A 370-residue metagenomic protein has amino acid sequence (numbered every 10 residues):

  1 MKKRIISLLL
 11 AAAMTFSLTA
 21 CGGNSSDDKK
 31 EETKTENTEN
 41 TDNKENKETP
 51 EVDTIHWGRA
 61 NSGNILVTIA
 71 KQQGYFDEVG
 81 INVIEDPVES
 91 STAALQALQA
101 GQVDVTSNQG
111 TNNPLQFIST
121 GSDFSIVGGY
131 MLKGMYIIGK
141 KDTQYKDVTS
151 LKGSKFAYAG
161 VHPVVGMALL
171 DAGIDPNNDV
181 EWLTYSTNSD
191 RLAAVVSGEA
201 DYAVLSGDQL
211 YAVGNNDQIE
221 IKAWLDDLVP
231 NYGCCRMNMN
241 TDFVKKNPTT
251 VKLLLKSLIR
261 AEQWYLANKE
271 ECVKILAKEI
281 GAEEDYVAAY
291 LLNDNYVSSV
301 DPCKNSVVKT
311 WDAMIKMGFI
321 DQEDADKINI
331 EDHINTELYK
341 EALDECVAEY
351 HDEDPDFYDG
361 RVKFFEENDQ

Functional and structural regions predicted by a protein language model:
L18-E39: Bacterial lipoprotein signal-peptidase II cleavage site
P50, Q116-V127, P176, A212-D226: Ligand-binding "clamshell"
P50-G74, E78, Y136-K140, Q144 (+3 more regions): Bilobed "Venus flytrap"/periplasmic-binding protein-like clamshell domains and structurally analogous long
I81-I84, Q99-G110, T120-F124, S154-A157 (+2 more regions): Alpha-to-beta junction loops
N82-S90, S107-Q109, P176-T187: Short beta-strand-to-loop elements that line the ligand-binding cleft of bilobed periplasmic-binding protein-like
N112, T143, W182-L183, S189-E279: Pocket-lining segment of extracytoplasmic ligand-binding domains
K246-A325: Secondary-structure end/capping motifs
K316-Q370: Conserved C-terminal helix/tail region of periplasmic/extracytoplasmic solute-binding proteins
